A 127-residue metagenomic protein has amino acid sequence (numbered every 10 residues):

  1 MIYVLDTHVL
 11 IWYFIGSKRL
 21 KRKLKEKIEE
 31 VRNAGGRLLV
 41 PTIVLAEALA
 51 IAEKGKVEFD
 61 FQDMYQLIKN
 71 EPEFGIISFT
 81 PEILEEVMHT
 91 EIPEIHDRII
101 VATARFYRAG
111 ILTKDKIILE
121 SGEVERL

Functional and structural regions predicted by a protein language model:
M1-I2, E71, V101-L127: Acidic, PIN/NYN-like endoribonuclease modules and their adjacent C-terminal/linker elements
M1-V40, K54-L67, S121: Short, well-structured N-terminal submotif of metal-dependent ribonuclease cores
V9-L10, V44-L45, I83, I100 (+1 more regions): Alpha-helix capping/helix-boundary segments
R37, G75, G110: Residue-level detector of anion-binding/catalytic polar loops
P41, F79, H96, K114: Replace "coordinates the UDP/GDP/TDP-sugar" with "coordinates nucleotide-activated sugar donors
T42, A46, Y65-T90: Acidic catalytic patch
